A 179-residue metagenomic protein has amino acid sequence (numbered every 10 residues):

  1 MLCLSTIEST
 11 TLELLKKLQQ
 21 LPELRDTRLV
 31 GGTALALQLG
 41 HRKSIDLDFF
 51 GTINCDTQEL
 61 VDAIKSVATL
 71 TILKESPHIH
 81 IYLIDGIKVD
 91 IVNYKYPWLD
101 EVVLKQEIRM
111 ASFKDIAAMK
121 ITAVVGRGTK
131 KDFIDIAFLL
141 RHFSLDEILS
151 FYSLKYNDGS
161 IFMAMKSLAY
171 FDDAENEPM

Functional and structural regions predicted by a protein language model:
M1-M179: Compositionally biased terminal segments of proteins
